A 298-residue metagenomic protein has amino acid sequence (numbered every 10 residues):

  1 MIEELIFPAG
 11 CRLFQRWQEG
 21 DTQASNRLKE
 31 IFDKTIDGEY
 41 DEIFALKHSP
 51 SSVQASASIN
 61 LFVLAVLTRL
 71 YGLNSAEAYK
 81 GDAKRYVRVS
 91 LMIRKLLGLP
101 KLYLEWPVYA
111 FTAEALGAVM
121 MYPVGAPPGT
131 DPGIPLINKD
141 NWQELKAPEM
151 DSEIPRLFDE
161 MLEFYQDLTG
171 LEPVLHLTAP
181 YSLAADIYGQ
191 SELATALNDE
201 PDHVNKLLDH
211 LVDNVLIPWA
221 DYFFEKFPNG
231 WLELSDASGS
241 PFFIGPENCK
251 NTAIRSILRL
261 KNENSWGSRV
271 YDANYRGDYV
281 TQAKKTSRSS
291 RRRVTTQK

Functional and structural regions predicted by a protein language model:
M1-E77, P100-L104, A147-K298: Active-site loop segments of alpha/beta catalytic cores
L61-Y71, V108-E114, V119, P128-W142: A short glycine/small-residue-enriched secondary-structure motif
G81, G98-K101, I137: N-terminal substrate-binding region of glycoside hydrolase catalytic domains
A83-I93, L216-A220, A283: Short, acidic/polar
V87-Y122: Membrane helical hairpin/interfacial module
E114-T130, S182-A196: Aromatic- and acidic-residue-enriched segments that line the glycan-binding/catalytic groove of carbohydrate-active
P123-N138, E247-K261: Repeat-unit-sized solenoid/scaffold elements
G125-E163: A gly/proline- and charged-residue-enriched helix-loop-helix capping module
